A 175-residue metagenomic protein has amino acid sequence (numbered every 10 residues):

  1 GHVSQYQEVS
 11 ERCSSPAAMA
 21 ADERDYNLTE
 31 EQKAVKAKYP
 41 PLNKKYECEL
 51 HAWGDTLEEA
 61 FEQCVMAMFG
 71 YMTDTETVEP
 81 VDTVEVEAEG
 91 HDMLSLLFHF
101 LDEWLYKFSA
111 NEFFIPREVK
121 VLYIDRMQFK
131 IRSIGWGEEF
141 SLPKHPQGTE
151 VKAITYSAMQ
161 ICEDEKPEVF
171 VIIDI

Functional and structural regions predicted by a protein language model:
V3-I175: Intrinsically disordered, low-complexity regions
